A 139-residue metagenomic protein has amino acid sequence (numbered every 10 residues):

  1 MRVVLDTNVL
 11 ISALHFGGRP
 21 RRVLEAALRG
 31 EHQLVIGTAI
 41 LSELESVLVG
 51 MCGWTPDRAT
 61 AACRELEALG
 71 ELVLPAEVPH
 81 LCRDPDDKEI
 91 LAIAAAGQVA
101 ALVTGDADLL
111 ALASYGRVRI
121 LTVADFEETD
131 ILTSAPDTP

Functional and structural regions predicted by a protein language model:
M1, V99-A101, R117: The start of beta-strands in P-loop NTPase/AAA+ ATPase cores
M1-I36: Short, well-structured N-terminal submotif of metal-dependent ribonuclease cores
D6-T7, I36-G37, G105-D106, T122: A secondary-structure boundary/capping signal
V9-L10, I40, D108-L109: Alpha-helix capping/helix-boundary segments
R19-P20, A59, D86-D87: Amphipathic coiled-coil/heptad-repeat helices and related helical stalk/stem segments that mediate oligomerization
A26-V78: PIN-domain endoribonuclease scaffold, especially VapC-family toxins
A68-L102, A107: Active-site neighborhoods of divalent-metal-dependent phosphate/nucleic-acid chemistry enzymes
D84, A107-P139: Acidic, PIN/NYN-like endoribonuclease modules and their adjacent C-terminal/linker elements
